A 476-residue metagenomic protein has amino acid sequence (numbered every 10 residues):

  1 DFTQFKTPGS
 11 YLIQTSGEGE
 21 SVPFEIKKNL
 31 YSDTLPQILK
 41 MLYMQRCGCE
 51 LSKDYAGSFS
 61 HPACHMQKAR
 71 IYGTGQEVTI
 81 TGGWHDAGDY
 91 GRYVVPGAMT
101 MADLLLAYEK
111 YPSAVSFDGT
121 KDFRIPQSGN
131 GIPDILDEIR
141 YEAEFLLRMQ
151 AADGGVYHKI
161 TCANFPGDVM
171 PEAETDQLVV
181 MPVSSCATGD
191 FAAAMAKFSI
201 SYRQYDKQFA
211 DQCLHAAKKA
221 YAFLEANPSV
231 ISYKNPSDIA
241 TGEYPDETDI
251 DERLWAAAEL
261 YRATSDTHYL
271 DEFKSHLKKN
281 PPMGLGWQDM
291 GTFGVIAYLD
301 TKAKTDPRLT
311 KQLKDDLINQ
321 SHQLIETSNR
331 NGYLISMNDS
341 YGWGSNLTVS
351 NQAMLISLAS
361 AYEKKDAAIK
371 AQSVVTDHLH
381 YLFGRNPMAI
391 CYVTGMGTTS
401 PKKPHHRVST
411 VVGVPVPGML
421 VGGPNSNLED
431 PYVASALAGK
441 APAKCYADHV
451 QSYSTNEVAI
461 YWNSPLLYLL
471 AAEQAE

Functional and structural regions predicted by a protein language model:
D1-E18, K40-A98, A102, A107 (+6 more regions): Aromatic (Trp/Tyr) and acidic
T7-L35: Hydrophobic or amphipathic alpha-helical targeting/insertion segments
V22-F24, Y93, P112-V115, M149-A151 (+6 more regions): Short, solvent-exposed loop/turn and secondary-structure capping segments
V115-F123, V156, Q208-A210, Y233: Short, glycine/acidic-rich hinge or "gate" loops at secondary-structure transitions that mediate conformational
F123-G131: Acidic, glycine-anchored loop motifs typical of Ca2+
I132-G155: Carboxylate/His-rich catalytic cores and anion/metal-binding grooves
Q150-I160, A226-Y233, S265-H268: Proline-centered turn/helix-capping motifs that create local helix->coil transitions or kinks
A194-E247, A258, L299-K304: C-terminal transactivation domains of fungal Zn(2)-Cys(6)
